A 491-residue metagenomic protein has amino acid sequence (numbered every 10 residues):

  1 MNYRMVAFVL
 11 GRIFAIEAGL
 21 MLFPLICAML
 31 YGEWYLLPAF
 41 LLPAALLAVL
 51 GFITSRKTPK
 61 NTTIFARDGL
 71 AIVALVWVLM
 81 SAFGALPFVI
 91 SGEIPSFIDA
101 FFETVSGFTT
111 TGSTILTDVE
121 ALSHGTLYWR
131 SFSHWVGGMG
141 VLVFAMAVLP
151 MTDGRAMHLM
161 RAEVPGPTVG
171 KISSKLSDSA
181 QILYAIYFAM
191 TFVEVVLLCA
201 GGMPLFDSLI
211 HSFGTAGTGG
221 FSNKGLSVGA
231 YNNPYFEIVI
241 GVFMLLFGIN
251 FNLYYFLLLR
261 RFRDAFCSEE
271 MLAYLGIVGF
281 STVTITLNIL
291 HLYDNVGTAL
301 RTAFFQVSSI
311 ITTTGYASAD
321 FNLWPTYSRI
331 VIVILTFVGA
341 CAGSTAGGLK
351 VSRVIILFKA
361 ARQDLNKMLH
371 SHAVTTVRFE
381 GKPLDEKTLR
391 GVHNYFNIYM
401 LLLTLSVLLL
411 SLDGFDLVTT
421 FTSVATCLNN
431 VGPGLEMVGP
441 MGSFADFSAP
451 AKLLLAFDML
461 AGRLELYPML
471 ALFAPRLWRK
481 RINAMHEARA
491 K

Functional and structural regions predicted by a protein language model:
M1-K491: Membrane-proximal intracellular helices of multi-pass ion channels
